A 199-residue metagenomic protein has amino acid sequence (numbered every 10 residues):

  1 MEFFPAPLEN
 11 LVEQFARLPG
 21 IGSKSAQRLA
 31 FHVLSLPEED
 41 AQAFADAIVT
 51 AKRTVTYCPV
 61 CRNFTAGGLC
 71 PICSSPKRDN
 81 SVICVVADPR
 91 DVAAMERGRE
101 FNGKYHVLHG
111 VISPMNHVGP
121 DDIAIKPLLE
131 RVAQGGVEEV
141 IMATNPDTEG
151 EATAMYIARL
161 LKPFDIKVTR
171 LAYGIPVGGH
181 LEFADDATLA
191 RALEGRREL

Functional and structural regions predicted by a protein language model:
E2-L8, R17, A30-V92: Cys/His-rich Zn2+-binding cysteine-cluster or related metal-binding knuckle/ribbon modules and their
F3, L36, D40, N116-P120 (+2 more regions): Catalytic cores of large soluble enzymes that bind and process phosphate-bearing ligands
N10, L129-I141, N145-L199: Long C-terminal interaction/binding lobes of large macromolecular proteins
V12, Q27-A30: Alpha-helical structural signal
A16, L34, V49, A66 (+7 more regions): Signal for well-folded cores of large energy- and translation-related assemblies
A26, S75-T144: Extended interfacial segments that mediate partner engagement and assembly in macromolecular machines
